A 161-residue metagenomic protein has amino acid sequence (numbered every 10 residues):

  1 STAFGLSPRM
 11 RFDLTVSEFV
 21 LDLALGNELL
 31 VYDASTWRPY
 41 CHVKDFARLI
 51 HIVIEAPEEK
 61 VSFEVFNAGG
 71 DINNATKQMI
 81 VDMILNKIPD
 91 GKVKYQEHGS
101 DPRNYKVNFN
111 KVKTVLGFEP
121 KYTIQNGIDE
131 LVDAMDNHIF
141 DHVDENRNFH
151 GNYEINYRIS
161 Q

Functional and structural regions predicted by a protein language model:
S1-L14: Flexible, glycine-rich beta-alpha linker
L23: Internal catalytic or translocation cores that form aromatic/hydrophobic pockets or channels for amphipathic metabolites
G26-N27, V31-Q161: C-terminal substrate-binding subdomain of Rossmann-fold SDR/epimerase-dehydratase oxidoreductases
